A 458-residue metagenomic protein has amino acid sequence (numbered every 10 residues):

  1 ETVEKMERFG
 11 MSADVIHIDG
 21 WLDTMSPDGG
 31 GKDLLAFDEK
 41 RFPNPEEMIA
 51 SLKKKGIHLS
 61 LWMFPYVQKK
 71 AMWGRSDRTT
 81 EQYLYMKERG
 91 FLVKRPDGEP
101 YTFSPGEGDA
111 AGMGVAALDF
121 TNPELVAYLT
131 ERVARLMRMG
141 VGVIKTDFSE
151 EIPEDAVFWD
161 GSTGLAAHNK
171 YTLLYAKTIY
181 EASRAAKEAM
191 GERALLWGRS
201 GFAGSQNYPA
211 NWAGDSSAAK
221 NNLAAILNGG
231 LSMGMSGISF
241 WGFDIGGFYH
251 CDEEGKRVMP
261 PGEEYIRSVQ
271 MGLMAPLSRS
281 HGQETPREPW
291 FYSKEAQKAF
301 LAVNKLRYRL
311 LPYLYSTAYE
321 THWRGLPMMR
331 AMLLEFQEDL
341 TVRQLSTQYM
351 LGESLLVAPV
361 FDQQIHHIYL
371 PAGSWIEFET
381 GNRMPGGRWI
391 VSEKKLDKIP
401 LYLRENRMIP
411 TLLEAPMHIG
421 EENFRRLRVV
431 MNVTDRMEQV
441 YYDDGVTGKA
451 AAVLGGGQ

Functional and structural regions predicted by a protein language model:
E1-K398, L403-R404, R436-Q439, G445-A450: Catalytic-domain carbohydrate-binding cleft regions of carbohydrate-active enzymes
P400-Q458: Accessory, solvent-exposed terminal regions and/or long lumenal/extracellular loops of proteins
